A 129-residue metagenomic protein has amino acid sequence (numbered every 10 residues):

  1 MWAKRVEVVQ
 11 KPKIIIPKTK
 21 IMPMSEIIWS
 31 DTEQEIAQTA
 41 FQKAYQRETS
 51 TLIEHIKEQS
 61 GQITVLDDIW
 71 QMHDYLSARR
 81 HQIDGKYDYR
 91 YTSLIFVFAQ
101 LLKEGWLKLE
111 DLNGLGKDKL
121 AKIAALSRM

Functional and structural regions predicted by a protein language model:
M1-M22: N-terminal amphipathic/basic-hydrophobic helices that include classical n-h-c signal peptides and signal-anchor
K18-M129: Acidic, Ser/Pro/Thr-rich low-complexity regulatory regions and the short amphipathic helical interaction modules they
